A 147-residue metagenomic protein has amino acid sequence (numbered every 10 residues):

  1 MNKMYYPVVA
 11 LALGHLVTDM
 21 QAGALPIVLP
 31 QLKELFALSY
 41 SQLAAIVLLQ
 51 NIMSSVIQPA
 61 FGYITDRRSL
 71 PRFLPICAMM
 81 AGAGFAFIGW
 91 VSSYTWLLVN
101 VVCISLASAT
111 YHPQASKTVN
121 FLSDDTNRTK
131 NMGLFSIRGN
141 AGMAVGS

Functional and structural regions predicted by a protein language model:
L13-P30: Extracytoplasmic
H15, V47, N51, A78 (+1 more regions): Small-residue-rich transmembrane alpha-helices and their cytosolic helix-loop interfaces in multi-pass secondary
D19, G23, S105-P113, A144: Small-residue-rich segments within alpha-helical transmembrane domains of MFS-like 12-TM solute carriers
G23, N51-P59, A144: Residue-level signature of mid-helix packing/kink "hotspots" within the transmembrane helices of 12-pass Major
I27-S41: Short amphipathic helix-loop junctions that connect adjacent transmembrane helices in Major Facilitator Superfamily/SLC
V56-S92: Conserved MFS/SLC helix-loop-helix module at the cytosolic interface between two early adjacent transmembrane helices
G84, T95-C103: Paired small-residue
N100-R138: Cytoplasmic helix-loop-helix junction between adjacent transmembrane helices in 12-TM secondary transporters
